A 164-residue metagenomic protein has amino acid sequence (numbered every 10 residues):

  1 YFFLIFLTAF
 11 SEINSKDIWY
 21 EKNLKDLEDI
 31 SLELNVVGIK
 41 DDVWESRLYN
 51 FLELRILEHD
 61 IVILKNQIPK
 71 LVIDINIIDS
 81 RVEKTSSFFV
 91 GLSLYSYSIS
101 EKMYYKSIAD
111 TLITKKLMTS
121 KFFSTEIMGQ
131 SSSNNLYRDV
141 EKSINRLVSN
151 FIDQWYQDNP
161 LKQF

Functional and structural regions predicted by a protein language model:
Y1-F2: Positively charged n-region of N-terminal signal peptides that target proteins for export
I5, F10-L54, D153, Q157-F164: A structural "domain/chain start" motif
A9, Y95, I144-R146: Alpha-helical interaction segments
I13-K22, Y105-F164: C-terminal/domain-edge helix-coil "capping" segments
F51, R55-E58, L147: Amphipathic alpha-helical segments that form well-ordered structural scaffolds and often line/cohere around active
H59, Q67-R138: Surface-exposed short loop/turn segments
